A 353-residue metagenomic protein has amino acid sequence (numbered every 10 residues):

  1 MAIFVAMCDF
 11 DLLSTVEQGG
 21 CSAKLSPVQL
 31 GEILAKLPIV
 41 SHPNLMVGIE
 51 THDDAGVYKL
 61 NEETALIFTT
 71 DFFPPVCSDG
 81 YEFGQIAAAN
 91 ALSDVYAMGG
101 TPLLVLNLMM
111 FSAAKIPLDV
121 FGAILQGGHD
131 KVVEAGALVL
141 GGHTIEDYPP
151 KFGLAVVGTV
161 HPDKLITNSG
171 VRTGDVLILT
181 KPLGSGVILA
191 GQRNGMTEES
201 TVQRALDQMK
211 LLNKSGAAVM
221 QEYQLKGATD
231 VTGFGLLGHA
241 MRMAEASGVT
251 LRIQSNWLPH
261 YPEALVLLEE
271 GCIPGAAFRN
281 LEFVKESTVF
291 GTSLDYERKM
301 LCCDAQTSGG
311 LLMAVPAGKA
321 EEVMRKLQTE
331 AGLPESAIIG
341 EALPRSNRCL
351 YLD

Functional and structural regions predicted by a protein language model:
A2-D353: Helix-biased detector of long, well-ordered alpha-helical tracts
